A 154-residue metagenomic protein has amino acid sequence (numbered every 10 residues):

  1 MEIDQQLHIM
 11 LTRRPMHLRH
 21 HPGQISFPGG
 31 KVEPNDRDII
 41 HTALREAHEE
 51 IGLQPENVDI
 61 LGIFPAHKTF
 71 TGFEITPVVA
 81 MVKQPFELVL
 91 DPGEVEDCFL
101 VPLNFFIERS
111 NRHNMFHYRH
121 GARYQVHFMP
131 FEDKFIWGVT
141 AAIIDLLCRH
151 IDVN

Functional and structural regions predicted by a protein language model:
M1, I143-C148: Buried hydrophobic packing segments
M1-F27: N-terminal strand-loop-strand
Q5-T12, L88-L90, W137-G138: Short, well-ordered strand-loop elements centered on a beta-strand within folded domains, enriched for acidic residues
H17, V32-I136, L146-N154: Unchanged
Q24, G30-K31, V139: Gly/Ser/Thr-rich helix-start
